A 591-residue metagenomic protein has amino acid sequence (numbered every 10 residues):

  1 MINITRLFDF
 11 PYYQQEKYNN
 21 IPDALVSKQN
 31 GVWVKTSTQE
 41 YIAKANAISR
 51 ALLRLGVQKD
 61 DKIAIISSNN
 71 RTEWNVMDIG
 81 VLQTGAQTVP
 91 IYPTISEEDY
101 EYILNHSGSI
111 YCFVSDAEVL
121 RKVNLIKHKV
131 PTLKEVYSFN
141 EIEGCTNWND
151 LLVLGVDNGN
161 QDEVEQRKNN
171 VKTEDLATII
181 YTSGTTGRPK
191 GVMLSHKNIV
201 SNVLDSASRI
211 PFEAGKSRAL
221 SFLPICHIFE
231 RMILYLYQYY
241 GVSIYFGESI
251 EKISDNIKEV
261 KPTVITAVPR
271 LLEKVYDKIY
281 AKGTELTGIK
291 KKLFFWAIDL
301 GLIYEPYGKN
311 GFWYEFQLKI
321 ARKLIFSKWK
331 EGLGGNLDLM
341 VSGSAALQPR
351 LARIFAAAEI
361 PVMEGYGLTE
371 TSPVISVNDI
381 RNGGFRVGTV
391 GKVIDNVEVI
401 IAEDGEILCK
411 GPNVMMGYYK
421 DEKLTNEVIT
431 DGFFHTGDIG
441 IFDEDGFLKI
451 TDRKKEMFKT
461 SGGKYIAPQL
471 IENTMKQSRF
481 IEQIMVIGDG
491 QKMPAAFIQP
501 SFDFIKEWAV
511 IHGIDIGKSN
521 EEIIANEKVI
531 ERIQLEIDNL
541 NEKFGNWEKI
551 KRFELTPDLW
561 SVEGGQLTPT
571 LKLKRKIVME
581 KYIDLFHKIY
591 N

Functional and structural regions predicted by a protein language model:
D23, V156-Y181, R188, F212-R218: Conserved pre-ATP/AMP-binding loop-to-beta segment of ANL
A24-I79, S96-E101, N149-V156, L194-H196: Conserved AMP-binding/adenylate-forming core of the ANL superfamily
N30, E118-T173, I279-K328: ANL superfamily adenylate-forming
K35-Q39, A177-V203: Conserved AMP-binding A3 loop
L55, V393-T460, Q477: Conserved ATP-binding/catalytic segment of the ANL
V200-S221, I225-F326, N336: Conserved AMP-binding/adenylation subdomain of ANL enzymes
G383, V387, V414-G437, E472 (+2 more regions): Conserved ANL (AMP-binding/adenylate-forming) active-site segment centered on the GW(Y/F)…HTG consensus within
F458, Q483-V486, W508, Q534-N591: Conserved C-terminal "lid"/linker of ANL adenylate-forming enzymes
